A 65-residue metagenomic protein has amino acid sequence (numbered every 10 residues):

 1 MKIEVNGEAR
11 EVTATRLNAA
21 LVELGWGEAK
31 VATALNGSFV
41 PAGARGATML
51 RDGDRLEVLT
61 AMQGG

Functional and structural regions predicted by a protein language model:
M1-G64: Ubiquitin-like/PB1-type beta-grasp interaction modules and other compact soluble beta-rich domains
